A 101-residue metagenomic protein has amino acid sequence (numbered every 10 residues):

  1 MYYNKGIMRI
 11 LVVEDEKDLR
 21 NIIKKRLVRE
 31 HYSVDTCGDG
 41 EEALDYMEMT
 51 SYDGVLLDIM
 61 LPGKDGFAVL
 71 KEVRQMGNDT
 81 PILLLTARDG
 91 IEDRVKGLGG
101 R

Functional and structural regions predicted by a protein language model:
M1-R101: N-terminal/domain-start alpha-helical segments
